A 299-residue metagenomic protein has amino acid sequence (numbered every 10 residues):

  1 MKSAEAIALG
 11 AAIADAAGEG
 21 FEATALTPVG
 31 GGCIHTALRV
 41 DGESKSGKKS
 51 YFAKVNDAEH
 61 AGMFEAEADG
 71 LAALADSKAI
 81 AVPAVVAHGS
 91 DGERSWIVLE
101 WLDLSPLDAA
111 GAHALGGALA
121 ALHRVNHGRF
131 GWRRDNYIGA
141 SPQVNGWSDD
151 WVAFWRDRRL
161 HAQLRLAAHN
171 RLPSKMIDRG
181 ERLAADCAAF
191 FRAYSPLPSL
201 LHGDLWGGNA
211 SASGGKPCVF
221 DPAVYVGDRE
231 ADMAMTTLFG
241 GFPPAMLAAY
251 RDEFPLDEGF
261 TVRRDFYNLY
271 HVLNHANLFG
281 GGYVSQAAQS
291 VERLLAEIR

Functional and structural regions predicted by a protein language model:
M1-F21, R94, N277, G281-R299: Regulatory N- and C-terminal appendages and interdomain linkers associated with kinase/kinase-like NTP transferase
E5-A17, H127-L200: An alpha-helical support segment within catalytic cores of ATP-dependent transferases
G20, G47-Y51, K216: Short acidic/polar mixed-charge low-complexity motifs
G20-P28, L256: Short secondary-structure junctions
P28-A153: ATP-binding pocket architecture of kinase catalytic cores
A61, V144-W147, W151-R156, R165 (+5 more regions): Active-site Asp-x-Gly
L74, D91-A112, R124, D157-H169 (+2 more regions): A glycine-centered beta->alpha junction motif in the catalytic cores of kinase/phosphotransferase enzymes
